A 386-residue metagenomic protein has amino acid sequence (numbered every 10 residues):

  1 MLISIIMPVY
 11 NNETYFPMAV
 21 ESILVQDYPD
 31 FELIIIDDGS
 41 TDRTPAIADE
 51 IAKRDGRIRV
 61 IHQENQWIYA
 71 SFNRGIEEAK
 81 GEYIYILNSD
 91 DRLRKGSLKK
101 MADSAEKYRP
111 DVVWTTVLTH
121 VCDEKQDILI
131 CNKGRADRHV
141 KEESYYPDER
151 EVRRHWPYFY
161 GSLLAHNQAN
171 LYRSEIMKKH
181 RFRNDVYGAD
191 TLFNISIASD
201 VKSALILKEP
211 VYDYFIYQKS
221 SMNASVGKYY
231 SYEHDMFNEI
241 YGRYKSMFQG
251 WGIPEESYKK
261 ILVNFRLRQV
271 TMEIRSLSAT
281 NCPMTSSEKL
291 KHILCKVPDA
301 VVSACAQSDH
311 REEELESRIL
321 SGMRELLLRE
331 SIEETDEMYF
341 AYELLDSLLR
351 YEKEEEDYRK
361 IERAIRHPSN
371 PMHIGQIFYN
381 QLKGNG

Functional and structural regions predicted by a protein language model:
M1-I3, L24-I35, R43, G56-R59: Short loop->beta transition adjacent to catalytic acidic/histidine clusters or analogous donor-positioning motifs
N11-V25: Short, well-formed alpha-helical segments that are part of the catalytic scaffolds of diverse glycosyltransferases
S22, D37-A46, N88: A conserved acidic beta->alpha catalytic loop
Q63-A79, K100: Glycine-rich, basic loop-to-helix element that forms the pyrophosphate-binding segment of sugar-nucleotide handling
I84: Short aromatic/hydrophobic "clamp" motif used to bind/position activated sugar donors
R92-D235: Donor-binding/catalytic cores of nucleotide-activated saccharide and glycerol-phosphate transferases/polymerases
V211-Q218, A224-I253, Q269-S276, T280-V301: Catalytic core of nucleotide-sugar-dependent glycosyltransferases
R275-G386: Membrane-interface aromatic/basic loop that binds lipid-linked glycans or pyrophosphate carriers, typified by
